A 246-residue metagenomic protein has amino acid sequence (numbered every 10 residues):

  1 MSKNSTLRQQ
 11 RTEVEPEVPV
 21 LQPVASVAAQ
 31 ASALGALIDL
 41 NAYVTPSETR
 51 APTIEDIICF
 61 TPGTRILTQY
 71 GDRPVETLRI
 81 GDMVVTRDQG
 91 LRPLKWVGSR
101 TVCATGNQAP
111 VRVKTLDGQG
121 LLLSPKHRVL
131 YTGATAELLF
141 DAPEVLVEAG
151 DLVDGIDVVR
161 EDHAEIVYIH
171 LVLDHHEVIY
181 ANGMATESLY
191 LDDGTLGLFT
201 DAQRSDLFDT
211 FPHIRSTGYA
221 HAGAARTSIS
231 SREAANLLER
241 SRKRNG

Functional and structural regions predicted by a protein language model:
S2-Y43, T49-F60, L67-T68, R73 (+2 more regions): Sequence-level preference for short, compositionally simple segments enriched in small aliphatic or small polar residues
I58, E76-T77, T105: Low-complexity, polar/charged sequence tracts that form flexible coils or short amphipathic helices and often embed
T61-Y70, M83-R204: Long beta-strand-rich cores associated with HINT superfamily self-processing modules
V75-V85: Short coil-to-beta transition motif at edge beta-strands of beta-rich domains
